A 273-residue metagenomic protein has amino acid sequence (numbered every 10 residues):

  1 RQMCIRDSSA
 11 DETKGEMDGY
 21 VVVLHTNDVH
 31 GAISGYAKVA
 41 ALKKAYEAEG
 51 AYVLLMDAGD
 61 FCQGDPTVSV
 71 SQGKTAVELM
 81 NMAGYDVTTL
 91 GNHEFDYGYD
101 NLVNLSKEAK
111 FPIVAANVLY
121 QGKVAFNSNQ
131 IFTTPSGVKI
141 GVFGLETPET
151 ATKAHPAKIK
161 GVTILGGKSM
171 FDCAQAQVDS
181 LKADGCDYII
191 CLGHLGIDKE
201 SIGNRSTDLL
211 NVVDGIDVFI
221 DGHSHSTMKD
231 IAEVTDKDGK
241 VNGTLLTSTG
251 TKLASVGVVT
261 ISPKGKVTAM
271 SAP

Functional and structural regions predicted by a protein language model:
R1-I5: Short, small-residue-biased leader/transition segments that mark boundaries at the very start of proteins
D11-P273: Acidic, metal/ion-coordinating pockets
